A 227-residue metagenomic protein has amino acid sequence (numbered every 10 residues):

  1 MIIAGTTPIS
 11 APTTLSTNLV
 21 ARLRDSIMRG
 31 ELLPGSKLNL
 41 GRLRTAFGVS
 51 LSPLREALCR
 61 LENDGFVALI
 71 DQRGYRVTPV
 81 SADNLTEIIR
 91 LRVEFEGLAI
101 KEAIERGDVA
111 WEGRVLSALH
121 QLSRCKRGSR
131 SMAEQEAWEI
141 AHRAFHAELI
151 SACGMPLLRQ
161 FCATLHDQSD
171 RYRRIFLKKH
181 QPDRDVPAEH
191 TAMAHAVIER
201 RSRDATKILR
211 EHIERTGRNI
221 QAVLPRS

Functional and structural regions predicted by a protein language model:
M1-E105, G217, Q221-S227: Short linear motifs at protein or domain termini
R22, S26, A68, E94 (+4 more regions): Solvent-exposed, amphipathic alpha-helical segments
G41, D83-T86, E136, P156 (+2 more regions): Residues in well-ordered alpha-helical elements
A46, K178-S227: C-terminal regulatory/effector modules of DNA-binding transcriptional regulators
S81-A82, R173-F176: Short alpha-helical transmembrane interface motifs in multi-pass membrane proteins
E105, V109-R174, E189-H195, D204-E214: Conserved amphipathic alpha-helical segments that form helical-bundle/coiled-coil interaction surfaces
